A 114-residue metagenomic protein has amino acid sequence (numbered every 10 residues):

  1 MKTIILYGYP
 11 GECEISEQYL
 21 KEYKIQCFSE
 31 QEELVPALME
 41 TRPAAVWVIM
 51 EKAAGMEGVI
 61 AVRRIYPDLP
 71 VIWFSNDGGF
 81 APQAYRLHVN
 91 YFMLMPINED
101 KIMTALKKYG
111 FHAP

Functional and structural regions predicted by a protein language model:
M1-I4: Extreme N-terminal starter segment of soluble prokaryotic enzymes
L6-E33: Two-component/phosphorelay signaling modules centered on CheY-like receiver
E14, P36, P82: Alpha-helical elements of the RecA-like P-loop NTPase motor core of helicases
E22-I25, P43-V48: Short acidic/polar alpha-helix capping motifs at helix-coil junctions
S29-A45: Acidic, metal-coordinating helix/loop segments flanking the phosphotransfer/catalytic sites of two-component signaling
A45-A113: CheY-like receiver
